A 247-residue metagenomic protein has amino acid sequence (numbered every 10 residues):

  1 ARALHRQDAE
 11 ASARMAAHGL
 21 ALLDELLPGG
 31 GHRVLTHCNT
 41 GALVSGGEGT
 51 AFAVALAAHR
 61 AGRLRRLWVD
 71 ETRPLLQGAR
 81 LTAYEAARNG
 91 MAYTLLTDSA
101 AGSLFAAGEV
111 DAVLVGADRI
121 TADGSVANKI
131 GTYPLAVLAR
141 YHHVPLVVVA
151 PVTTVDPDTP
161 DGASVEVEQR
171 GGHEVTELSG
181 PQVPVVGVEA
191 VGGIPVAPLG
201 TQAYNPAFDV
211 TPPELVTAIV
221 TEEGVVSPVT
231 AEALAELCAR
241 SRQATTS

Functional and structural regions predicted by a protein language model:
A1-L96: N-terminal active-site beta-alpha-beta segment that forms phosphate/nucleotide-binding and substrate-recognition loops
L64-R65, D70-S247: Conserved phosphate- and dinucleotide-binding cores of soluble alpha/beta proteins, encompassing both enzyme active
